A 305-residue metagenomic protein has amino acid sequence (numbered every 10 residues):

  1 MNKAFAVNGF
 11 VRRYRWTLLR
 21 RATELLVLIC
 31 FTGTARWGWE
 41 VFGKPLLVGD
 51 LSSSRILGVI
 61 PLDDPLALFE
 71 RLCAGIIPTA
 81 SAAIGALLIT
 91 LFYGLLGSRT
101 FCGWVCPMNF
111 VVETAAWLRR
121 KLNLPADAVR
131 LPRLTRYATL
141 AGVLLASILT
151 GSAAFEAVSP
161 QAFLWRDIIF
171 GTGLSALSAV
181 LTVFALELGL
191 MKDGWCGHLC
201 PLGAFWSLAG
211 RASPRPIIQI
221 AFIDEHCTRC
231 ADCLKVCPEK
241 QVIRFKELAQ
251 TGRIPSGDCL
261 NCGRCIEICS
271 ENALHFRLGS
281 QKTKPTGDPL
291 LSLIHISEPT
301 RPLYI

Functional and structural regions predicted by a protein language model:
M1-L248, G252, G257, E267-L293 (+1 more regions): Non-ligating segments of multi-cofactor redox enzymes
E298-R301, I305: Positively charged, low-complexity/disordered segments
